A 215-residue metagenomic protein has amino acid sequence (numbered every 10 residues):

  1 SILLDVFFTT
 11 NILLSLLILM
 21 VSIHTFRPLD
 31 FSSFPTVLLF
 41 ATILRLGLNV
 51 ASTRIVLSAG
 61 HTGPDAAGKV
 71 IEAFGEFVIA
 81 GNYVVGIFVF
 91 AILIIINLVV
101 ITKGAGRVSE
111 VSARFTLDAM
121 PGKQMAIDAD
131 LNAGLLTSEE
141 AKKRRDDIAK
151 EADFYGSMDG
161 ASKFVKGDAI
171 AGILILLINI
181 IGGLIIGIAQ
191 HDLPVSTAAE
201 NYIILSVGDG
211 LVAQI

Functional and structural regions predicted by a protein language model:
S1-I215: Hydrophobic packing and interface segments
